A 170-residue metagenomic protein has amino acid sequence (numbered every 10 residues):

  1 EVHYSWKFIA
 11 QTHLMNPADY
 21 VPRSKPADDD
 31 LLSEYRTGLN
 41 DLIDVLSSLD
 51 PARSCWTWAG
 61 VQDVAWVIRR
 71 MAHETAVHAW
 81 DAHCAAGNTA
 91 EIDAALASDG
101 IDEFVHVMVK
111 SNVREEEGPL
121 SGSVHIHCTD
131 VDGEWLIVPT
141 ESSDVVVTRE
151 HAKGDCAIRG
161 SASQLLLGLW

Functional and structural regions predicted by a protein language model:
E1-N40: Glycine/small-residue-rich interface belts in oligomeric ring/scaffold proteins and their assembly partners
E1-P17, W58-E115, L165: Short, contiguous alpha-helical
Y20-L31, R53-A65: Acidic/His metal-coordination segments adjacent to aromatic residues that form catalytic metal sites in metalloenzymes
D28-R36, A65-R69, D155: Amphipathic, non-membrane alpha-helical segments in soluble helical-bundle scaffolds
S33-L46, V131-L136: An acidic intrinsically disordered interaction segment
D44-W56: Short, flexible active-site-proximal loops enriched in glycine and acidic residues
F104-I137: A glycine-rich beta-turn/hairpin centered on an aromatic-Pro dipeptide
D130-W170: Low-complexity, glycine/alanine/valine/leucine- and proline-rich hydrophobic stretches
